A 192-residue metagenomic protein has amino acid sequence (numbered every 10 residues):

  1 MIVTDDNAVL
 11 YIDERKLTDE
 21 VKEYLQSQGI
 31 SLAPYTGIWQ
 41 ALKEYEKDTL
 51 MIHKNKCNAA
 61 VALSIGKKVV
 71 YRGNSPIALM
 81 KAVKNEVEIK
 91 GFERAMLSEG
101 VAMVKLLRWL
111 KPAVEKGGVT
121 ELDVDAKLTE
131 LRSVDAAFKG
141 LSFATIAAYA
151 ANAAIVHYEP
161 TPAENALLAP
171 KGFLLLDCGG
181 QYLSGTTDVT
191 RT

Functional and structural regions predicted by a protein language model:
M1-T192: Active-site neighborhoods and metal-handling regions in enzymes and metal-associated proteins
